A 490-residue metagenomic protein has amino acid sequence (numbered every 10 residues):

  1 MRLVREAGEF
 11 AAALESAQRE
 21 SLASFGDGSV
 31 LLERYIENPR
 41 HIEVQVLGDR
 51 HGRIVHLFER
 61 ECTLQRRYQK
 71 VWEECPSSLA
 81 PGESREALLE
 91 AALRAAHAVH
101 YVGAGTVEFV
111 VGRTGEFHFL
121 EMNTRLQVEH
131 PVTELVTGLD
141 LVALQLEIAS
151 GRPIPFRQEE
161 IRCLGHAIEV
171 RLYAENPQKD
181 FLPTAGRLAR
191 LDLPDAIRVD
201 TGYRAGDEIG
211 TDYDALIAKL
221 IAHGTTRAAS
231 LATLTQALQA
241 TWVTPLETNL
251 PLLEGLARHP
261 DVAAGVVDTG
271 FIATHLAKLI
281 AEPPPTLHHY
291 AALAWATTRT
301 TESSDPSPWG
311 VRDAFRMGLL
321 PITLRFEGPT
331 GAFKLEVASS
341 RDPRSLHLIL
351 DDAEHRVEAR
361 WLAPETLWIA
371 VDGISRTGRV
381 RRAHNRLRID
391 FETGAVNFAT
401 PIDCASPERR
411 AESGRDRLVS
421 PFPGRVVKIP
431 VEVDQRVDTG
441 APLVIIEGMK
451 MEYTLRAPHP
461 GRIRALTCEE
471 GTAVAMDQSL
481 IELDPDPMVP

Functional and structural regions predicted by a protein language model:
M1-T233: Internal nucleotide-binding/catalytic subdomain
I36, N123-L126, N176, R341 (+5 more regions): A generic structural motif
A92, P131-R356, P442, T472-P490: Catalytic cores of soluble metabolic enzymes centered on carboxylation/carboxyl-transfer
F156-L164, L276, I280, A395-S420: Long, charged amphipathic helices and adjacent flexible linkers at domain junctions
E169, D268, V371-P401: Structured, non-catalytic alpha/beta "coupling" segments that mediate domain-domain communication and provide generic
H355-G373: A conserved acidic, glycine/proline-rich C-terminal tail/linker
R409-P490: Structured functional modules or segments
